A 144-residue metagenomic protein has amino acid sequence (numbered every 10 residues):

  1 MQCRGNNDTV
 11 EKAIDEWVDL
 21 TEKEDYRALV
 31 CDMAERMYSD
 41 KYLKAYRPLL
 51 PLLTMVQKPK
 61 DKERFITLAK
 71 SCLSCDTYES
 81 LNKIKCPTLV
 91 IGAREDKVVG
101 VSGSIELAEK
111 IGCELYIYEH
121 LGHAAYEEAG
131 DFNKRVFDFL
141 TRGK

Functional and structural regions predicted by a protein language model:
M1-E24: Flexible "cap/lid" loop of the alpha/beta hydrolase fold
N7-E11, R27-S80: Conserved alpha/beta-hydrolase catalytic His-Asp/Glu region
I84, K110-I111: Short, structured coil segments at secondary-structure junctions
I84, V90-G92, D96: Short beta-strand/loop motif that positions the catalytic acidic residue of the alpha/beta-hydrolase fold
K97-G103: Conserved alpha/beta-hydrolase "acid-adjacent" motif
Y116: General small-molecule cofactor/ligand-binding pocket signal
L121-K134: Catalytic histidine-centered segment of alpha/beta-hydrolase-like enzymes
R135-G143: C-terminal alpha-helix
